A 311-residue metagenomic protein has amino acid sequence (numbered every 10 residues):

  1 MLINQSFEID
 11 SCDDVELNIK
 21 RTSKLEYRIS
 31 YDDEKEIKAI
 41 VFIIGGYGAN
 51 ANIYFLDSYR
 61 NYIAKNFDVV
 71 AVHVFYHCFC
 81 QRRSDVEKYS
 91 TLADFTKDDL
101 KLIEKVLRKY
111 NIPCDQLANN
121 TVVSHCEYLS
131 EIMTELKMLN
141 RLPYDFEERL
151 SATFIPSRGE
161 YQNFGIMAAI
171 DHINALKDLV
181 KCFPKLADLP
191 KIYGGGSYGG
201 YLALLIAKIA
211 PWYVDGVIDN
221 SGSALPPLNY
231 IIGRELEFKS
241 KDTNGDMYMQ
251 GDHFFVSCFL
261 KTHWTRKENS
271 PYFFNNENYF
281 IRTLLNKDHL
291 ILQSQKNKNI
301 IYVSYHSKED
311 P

Functional and structural regions predicted by a protein language model:
M1-A39, D98-L100, E160: N-terminal cap/lid segment of alpha/beta-hydrolase-fold proteins
E34-K35, D246, Q250-P311: Serine-hydrolase catalytic core
I37-Y47: Short beta-strand element of the alpha/beta-hydrolase
G46-F55, I63-N66, F79-R82, P226-P227: Short substrate-entry loop that stabilizes the transition state in hydrolases
Y54-V74, A93, L142-D145, V214: Short amphipathic alpha-helix adjacent to the substrate-entry channel of hydrolases
A93-F183: Alpha/beta-hydrolase active-site loop
Y193-G194, G200-P211, V217: Short glycine-enriched nucleophile-adjacent loop and the immediately C-terminal alpha-helix near the catalytic center
K208-N276: Hydrolase active-site cap/lid region
